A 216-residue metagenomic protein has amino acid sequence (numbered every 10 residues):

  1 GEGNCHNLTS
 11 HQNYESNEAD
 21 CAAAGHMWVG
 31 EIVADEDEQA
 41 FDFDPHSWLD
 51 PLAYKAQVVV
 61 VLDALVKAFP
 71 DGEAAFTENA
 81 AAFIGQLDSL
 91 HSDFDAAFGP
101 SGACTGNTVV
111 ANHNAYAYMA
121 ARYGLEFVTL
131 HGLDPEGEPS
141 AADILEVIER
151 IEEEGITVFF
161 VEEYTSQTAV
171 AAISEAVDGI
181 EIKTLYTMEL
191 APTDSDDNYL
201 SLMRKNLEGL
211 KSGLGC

Functional and structural regions predicted by a protein language model:
G1-C216: Extracytoplasmic metal-acquisition and chelation regions
